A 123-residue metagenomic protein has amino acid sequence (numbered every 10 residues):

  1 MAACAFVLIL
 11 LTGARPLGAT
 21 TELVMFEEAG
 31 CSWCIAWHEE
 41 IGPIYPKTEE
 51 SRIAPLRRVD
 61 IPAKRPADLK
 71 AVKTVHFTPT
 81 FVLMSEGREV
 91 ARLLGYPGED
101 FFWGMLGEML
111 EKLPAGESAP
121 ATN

Functional and structural regions predicted by a protein language model:
A2-G13: Bacterial N-terminal signal peptides
G13-T20: Sec/Tat signal peptide C-region and signal peptidase I cleavage site
F26, E49-P66: Thiol-based oxidoreductase modules, predominantly thioredoxin-like and allied folds used for disulfide exchange
E27-W33, F77: Short pre-active-site segment immediately N-terminal to redox-active cysteine/selenocysteine motifs in thiol-based
C34-E50: Typically the conserved alpha-helix immediately C-terminal to a functionally engaged Cys/Sec in thioredoxin-like
P66-K73: Short amphipathic alpha-helix with an adjacent loop that forms part of the alpha/beta core around
F77-L93: A short, hydrophobic beta-strand/beta-hairpin element that forms part of a small beta-sheet core
G98-N123: Thiol-/selenol-based redox modules, centered on thioredoxin-like and closely related oxidoreductase domains
